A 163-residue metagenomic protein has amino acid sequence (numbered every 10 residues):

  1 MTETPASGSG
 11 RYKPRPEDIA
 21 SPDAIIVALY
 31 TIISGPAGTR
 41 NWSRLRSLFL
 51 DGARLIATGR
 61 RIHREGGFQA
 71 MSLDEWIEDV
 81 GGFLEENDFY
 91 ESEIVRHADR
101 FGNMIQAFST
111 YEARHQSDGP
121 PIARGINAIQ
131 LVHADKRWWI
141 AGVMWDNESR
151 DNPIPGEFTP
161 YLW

Functional and structural regions predicted by a protein language model:
M1-D51, P160-W163: Short, low-complexity N-terminal intrinsically disordered segments enriched in polar/charged residues
T2, R124-P153: Short beta-strand edge/turn micro-motifs at domain boundaries
I33, F49, Y111-A113, M144-D146: Short beta-strand segments enriched in hydrophobic/aromatic residues within well-folded beta-rich domains
W42, I56-T58, A141: Short, hydrophobic secondary-structure boundary micro-motifs
R54-L55, G59-P120: Surface-exposed, charged secondary-structure patches
D151-W163: Acidic/histidine-enriched, glycine/proline-rich intrinsically disordered or flexible terminal extensions
